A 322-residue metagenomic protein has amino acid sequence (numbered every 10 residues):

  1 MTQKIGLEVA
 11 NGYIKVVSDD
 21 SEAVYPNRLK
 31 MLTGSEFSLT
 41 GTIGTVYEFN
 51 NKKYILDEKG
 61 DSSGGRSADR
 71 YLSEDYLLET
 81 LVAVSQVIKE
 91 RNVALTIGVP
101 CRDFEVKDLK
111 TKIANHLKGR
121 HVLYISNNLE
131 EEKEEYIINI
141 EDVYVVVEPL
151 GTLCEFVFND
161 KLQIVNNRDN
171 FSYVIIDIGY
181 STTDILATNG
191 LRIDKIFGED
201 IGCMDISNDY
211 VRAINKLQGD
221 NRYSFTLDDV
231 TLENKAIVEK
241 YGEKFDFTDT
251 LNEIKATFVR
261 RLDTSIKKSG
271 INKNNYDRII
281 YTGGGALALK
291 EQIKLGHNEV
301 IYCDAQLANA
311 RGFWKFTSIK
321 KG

Functional and structural regions predicted by a protein language model:
M1-Y173, R192-C203, K235-G322: Nucleotide/phosphate-binding catalytic cleft detector across ATP-hydrolyzing and phosphate-transferring enzymes
N170-Y173, I178-Y180, I185-N189: PRPP/pyrophosphate-binding module of the type I phosphoribosyltransferase fold
G179-T183, D229-A236, G284: A glycine-rich, aromatic-flanked flexible loop/lid motif
S181, I185, R212-K216, S318-G322: Short, highly charged low-complexity linear segments
L186-F225, D229, E233: Glycine-rich phosphate-binding loop plus the immediately following alpha-helix
